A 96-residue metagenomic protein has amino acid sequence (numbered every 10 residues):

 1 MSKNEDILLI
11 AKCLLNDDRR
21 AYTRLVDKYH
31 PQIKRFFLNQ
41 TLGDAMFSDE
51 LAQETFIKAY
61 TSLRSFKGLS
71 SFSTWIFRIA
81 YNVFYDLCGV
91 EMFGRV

Functional and structural regions predicted by a protein language model:
M1-P31: N-terminal module of bacterial RNA polymerase sigma factors
K3, G94-V96: Internal acidic/polar
L14-L15, L42-G43, F56-S71, V90-M92: Sigma70-family region 2
L14-R24, K34-E54: Short, charged helix-capping/linker segments at alpha-helix termini
I33, F37-L38, L63, I76 (+1 more regions): Hydrophobic-face residues of short alpha-helical interaction/recognition segments
E50-I57, S70-N82: Structural recognition of an alpha-helix C-terminal capping motif at a helix-to-coil junction
